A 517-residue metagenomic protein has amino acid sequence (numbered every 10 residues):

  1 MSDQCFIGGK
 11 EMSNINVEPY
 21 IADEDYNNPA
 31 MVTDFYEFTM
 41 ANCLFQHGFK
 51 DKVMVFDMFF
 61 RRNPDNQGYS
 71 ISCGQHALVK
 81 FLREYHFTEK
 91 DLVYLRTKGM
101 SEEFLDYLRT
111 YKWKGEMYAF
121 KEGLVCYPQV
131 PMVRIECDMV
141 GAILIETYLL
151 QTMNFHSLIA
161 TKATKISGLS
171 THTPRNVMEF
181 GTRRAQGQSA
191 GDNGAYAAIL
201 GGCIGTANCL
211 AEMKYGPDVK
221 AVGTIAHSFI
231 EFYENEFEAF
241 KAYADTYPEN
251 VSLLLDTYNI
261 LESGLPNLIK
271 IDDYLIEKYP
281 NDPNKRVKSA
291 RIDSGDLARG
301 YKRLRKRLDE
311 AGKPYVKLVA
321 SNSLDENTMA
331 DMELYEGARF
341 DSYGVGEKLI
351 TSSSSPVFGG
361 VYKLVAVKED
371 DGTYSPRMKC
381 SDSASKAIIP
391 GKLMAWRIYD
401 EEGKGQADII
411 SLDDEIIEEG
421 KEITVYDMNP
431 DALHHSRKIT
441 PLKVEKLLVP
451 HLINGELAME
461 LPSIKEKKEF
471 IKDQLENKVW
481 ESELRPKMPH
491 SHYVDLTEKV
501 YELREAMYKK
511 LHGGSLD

Functional and structural regions predicted by a protein language model:
C5-K52, R62-P64, G99, L105-M117 (+5 more regions): Buried, small/hydrophobic-residue-enriched core segments of structured protein domains
S13-K52, F56, R61, D65-G68 (+4 more regions): Gly/Ser/Thr/Ala-enriched C-terminal appendages of enzymes
H47-T110: N-terminal, Lys/Arg-enriched amphipathic/low-complexity engagement segments that precede the first folded domain
L82, G115, F120-K121, V319: A structural connector/turn signal
V93-Y94, T161-K165, G181, E483-P489: Short coil/turn segments at secondary-structure boundaries
T97-L105, G187, E422-D431: Short, positively charged
